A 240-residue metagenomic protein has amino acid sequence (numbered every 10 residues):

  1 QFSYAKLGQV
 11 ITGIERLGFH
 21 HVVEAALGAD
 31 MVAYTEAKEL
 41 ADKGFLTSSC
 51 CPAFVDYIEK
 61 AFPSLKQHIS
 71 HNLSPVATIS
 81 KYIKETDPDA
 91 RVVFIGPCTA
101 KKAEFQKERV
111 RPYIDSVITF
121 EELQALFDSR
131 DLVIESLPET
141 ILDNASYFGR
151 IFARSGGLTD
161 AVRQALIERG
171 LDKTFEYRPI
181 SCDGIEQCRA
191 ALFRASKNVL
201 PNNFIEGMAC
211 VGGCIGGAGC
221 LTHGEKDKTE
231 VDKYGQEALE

Functional and structural regions predicted by a protein language model:
Q1-E240: Iron-sulfur-associated redox domains of electron-transfer enzymes in respiratory and anaerobic energy metabolism
